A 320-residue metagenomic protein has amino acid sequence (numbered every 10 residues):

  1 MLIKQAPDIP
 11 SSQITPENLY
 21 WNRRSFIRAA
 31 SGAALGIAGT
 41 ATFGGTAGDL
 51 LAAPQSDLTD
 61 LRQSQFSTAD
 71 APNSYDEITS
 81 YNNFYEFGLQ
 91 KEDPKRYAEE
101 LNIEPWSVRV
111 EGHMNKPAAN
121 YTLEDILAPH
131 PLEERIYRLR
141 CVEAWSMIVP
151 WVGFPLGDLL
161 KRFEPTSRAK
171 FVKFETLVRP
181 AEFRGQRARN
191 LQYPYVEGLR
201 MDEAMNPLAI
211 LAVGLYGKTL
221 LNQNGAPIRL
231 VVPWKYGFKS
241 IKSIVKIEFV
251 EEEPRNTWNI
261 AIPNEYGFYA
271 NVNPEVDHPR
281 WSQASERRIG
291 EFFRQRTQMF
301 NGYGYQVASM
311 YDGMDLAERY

Functional and structural regions predicted by a protein language model:
M1-S25, A34, T40, G48-D49: N-terminal secretory signal peptides
Q13, G32-F66: Intrinsically disordered, low-complexity linkers and terminal tails enriched in Pro/Gly and often acidic or mixed-charge
A53-Y320: Structured, non-membrane catalytic/scaffold regions adjacent to prosthetic-group chemistry
